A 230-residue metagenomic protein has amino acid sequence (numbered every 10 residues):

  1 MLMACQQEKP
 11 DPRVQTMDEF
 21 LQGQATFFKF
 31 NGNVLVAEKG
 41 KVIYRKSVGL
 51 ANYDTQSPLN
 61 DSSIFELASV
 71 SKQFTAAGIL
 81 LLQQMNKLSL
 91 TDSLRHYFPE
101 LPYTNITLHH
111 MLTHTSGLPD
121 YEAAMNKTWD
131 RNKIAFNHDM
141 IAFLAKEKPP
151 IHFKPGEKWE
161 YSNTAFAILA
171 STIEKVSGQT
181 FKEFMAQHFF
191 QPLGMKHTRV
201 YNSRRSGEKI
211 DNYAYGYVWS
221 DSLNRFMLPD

Functional and structural regions predicted by a protein language model:
M3-A4: C-terminal motif of bacterial Sec signal peptides marking the signal peptidase cleavage site
P10-F65, K87-D92, L144-P149, R225: Short, conserved catalytic-motif segment at the N-terminal edge
E19, D92, H96, A167-S171: Positions in alpha-helical segments
L21, V34, G40, K72-T75 (+5 more regions): Residue-level preference for non-acidic, small/hydrophobic
A25-N33, D54-T113, I151-T164: Short active-site loop at a secondary-structure junction that contains or immediately precedes the catalytic residue(s)
I43, D54, F74, L80-P99 (+1 more regions): Short, well-structured active-site flanking segments
A51, Y97, Y121: Residues that scaffold the ATP/ADP-binding catalytic core of kinase and kinase-like folds
N105-D230: Short, surface-exposed loop or secondary-structure junction motifs that flank catalytic or metal-binding residues
